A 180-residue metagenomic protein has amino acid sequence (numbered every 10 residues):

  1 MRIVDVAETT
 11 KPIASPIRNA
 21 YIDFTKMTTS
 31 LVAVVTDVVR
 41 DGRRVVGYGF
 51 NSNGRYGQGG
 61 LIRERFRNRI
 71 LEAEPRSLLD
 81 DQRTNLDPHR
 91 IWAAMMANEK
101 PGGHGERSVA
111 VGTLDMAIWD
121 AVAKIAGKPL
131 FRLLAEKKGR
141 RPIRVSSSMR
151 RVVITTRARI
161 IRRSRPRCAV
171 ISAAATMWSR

Functional and structural regions predicted by a protein language model:
M1-E8, N19-D23, A93-M95, E99-G102 (+2 more regions): N-terminal amphipathic alpha-helix/helix-capping segment at the start of soluble metabolic enzymes
M1-G59: Structured beta-strand/loop patches that form or line metal/cofactor-binding pockets in enzymes
P16-N19, A117, S164: Short alpha-helical segments and helix-capping/turn motifs at coil-helix boundaries
K26-T28, R63, P142: A short, structural micro-pattern
V39-A126: Metal- or metallocofactor-binding catalytic centers and their adjacent structured scaffolds across diverse enzyme
S108-R132, G139, S146-S147, R151-V152 (+1 more regions): Conserved structural scaffold segments of CAZyme catalytic domains across common CAZy folds
G139-R180: Metal-dependent enolase-superfamily TIM-barrel catalytic cores that perform enediolate-based chemistry
